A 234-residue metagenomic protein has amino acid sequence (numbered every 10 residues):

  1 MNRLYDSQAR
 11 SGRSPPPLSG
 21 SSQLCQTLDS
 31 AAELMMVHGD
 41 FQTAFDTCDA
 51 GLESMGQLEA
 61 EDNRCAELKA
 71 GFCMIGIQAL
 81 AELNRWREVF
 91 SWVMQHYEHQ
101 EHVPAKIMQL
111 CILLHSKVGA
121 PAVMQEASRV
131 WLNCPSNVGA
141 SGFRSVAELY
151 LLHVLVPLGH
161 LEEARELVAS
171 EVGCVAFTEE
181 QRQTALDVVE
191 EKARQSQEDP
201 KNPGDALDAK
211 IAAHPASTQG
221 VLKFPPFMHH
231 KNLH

Functional and structural regions predicted by a protein language model:
M1-A147, L151-V156, C174: N-terminal pre-first-transmembrane soluble regions of secretory-pathway and organelle membrane proteins
T43-D46, D187, A213: Polar/charged alpha-helical tracts
L52, L158-V175: TPR/TPR-like (Sel1-like) alpha-helical repeat modules
A79, L114, H153-V154, T184-S196: TPR/TPR-like alpha-solenoid repeats
R144, E148-L149, V154, S170 (+3 more regions): Flexible low-complexity scaffold tracts in large eukaryotic assembly proteins
E191, S196-H234: Long C-terminal extensions of eukaryotic subunits of large macromolecular complexes
